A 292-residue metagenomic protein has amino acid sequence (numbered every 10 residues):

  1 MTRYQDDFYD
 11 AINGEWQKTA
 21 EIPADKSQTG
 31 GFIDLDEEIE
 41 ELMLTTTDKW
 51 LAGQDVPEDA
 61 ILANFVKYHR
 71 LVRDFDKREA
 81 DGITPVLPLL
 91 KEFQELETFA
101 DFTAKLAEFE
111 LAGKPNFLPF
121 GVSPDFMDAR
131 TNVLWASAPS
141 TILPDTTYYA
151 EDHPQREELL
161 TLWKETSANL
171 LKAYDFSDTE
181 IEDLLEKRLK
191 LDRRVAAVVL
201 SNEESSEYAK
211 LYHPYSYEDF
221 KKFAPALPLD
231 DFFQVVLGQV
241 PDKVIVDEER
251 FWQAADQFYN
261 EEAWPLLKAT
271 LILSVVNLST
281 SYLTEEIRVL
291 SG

Functional and structural regions predicted by a protein language model:
M1-Y4, F126-D128: Extracellular/periplasmic catalytic domains that process cell-envelope and extracellular macromolecules
T2-D7, A11-K77: Active-site-surrounding "flap" and adjacent substrate/cofactor-binding loops of secreted or lumenal enzymes, prototyped
D48-G292: Noncatalytic, helix-rich "gating/capping" subdomain that lines the substrate-entry/channel surface of large enzyme
